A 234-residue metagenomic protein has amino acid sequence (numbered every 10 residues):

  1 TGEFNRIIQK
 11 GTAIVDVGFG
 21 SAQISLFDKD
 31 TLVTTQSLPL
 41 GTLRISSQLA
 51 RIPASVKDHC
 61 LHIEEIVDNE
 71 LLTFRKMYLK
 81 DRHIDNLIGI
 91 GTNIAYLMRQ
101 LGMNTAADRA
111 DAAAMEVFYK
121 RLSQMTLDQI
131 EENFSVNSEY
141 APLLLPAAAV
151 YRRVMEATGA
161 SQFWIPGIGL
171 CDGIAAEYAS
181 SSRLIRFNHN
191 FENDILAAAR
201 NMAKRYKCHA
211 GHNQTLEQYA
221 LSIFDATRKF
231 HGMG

Functional and structural regions predicted by a protein language model:
T1-G11, L26-D28, T34-G234: Helical "lid/coupling" subdomains associated with nucleotide-phosphate turnover
V17-Q23: Short glycine/serine/threonine-rich phosphate/pyrophosphate-binding segments that cradle anionic phosphate groups
